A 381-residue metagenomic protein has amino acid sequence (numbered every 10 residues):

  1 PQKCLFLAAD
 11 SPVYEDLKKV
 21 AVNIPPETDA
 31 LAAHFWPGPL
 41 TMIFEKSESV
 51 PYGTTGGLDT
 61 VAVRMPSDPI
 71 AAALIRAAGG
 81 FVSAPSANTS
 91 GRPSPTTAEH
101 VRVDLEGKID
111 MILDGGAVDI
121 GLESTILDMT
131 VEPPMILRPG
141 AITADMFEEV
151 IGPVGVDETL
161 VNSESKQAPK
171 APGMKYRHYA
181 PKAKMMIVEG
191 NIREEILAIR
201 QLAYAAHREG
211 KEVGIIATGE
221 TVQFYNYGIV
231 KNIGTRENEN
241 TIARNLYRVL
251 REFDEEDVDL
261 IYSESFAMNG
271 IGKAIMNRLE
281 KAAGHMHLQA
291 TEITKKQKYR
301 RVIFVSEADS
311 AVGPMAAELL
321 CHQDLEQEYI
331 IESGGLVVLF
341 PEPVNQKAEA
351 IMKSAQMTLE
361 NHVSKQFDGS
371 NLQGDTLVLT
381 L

Functional and structural regions predicted by a protein language model:
P1-K295: Active-site-adjacent structural elements in enzyme catalytic cores
I196-A205, A217, S354-L381: S-adenosyl-L-methionine/SAH cofactor-binding core of RNA-modifying enzymes
K296-Q373: Conserved active-site segments centered on acidic
